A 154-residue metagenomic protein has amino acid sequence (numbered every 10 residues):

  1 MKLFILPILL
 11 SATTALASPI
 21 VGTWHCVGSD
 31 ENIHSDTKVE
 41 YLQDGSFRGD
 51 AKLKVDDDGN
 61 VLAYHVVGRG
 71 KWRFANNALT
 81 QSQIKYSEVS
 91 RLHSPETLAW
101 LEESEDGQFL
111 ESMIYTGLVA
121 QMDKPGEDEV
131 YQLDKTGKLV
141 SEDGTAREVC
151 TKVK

Functional and structural regions predicted by a protein language model:
K2-T14: Sec-dependent N-terminal signal peptides
A17-A75, T80-K154: Lipid interaction determinants
